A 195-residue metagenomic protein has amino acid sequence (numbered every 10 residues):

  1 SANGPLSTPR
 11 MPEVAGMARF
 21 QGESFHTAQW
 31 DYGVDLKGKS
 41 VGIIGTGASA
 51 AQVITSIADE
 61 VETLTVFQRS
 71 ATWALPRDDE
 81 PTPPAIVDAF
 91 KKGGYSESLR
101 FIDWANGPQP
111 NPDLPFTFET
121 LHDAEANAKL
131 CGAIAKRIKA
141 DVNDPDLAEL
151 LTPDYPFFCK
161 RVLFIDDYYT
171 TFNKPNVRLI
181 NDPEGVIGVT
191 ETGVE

Functional and structural regions predicted by a protein language model:
A2-K136, A140: Rossmann-like dinucleotide-binding core of oxidoreductases
W30-G33, D154-P156, N176-E195: A conserved short coil-to-beta-strand element within the FAD-binding core of flavoproteins
V53-I54, D167-Y168, E191-G193: Generic recognition of flexible, low-complexity loop/linker segments
I86-A89, Y169, R178: Short polybasic linear motifs
L121-L130, P156-D167: Short beta-strand to alpha-helix junction loop
A140-P153: Short, surface-exposed acidic
A148, I165, I180: Anion-binding catalytic surfaces of enzymes that hydrolyze or transfer phosphate/sulfate esters
